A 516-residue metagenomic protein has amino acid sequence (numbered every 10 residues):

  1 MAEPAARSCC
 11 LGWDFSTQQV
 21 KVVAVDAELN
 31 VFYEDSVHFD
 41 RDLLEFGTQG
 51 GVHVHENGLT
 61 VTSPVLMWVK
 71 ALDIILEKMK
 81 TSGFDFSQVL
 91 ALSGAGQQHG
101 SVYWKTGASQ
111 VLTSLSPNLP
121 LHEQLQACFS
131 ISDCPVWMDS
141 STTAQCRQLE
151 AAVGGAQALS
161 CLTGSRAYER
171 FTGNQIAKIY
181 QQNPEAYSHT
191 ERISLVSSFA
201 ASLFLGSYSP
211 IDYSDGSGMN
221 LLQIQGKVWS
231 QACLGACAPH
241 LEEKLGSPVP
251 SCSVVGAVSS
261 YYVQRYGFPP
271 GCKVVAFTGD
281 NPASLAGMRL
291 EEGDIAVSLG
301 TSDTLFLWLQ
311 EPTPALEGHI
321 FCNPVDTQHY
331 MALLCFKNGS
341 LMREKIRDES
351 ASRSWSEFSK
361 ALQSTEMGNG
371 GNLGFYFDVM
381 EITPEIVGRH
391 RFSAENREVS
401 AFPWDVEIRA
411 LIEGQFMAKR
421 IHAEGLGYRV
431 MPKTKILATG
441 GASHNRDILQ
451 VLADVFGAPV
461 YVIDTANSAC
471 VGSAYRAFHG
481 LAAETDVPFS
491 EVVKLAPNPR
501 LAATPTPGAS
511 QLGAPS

Functional and structural regions predicted by a protein language model:
M1-E123, V263-K273, A453-V460, V487-S490: N-terminal glycine/serine-rich phosphate-binding loop of ATP-dependent small-molecule kinases, especially carbohydrate
A2-A5, L11-G12, K21-A27, F86 (+5 more regions): Active-site core segments that coordinate phosphate-bearing ligands/cofactors across diverse enzyme families
F32-E34, F129-D133, G300, G318: Short edge beta-strand segments in beta-sheet-rich domains
S36, D133-P135, P248, V274 (+2 more regions): Conserved beta-strand scaffold positions in the cores of enzyme catalytic domains, especially in NTP/NDP-utilizing
V37-F39, W137, I320: A generic structural motif
L59, T81-P135, T163-R170, A201-Q223 (+1 more regions): Short beta-strand-loop/turn "lid" adjacent to the catalytic site in phosphate-handling enzymes
V69, D73, C128-C134, T143 (+1 more regions): Generic internal hydrophobic packing segments that stabilize the cores of diverse globular domains
A238-P250: A conserved helix-loop-beta module that forms one wall/lid of the active-site cleft in ATP-utilizing catalytic domains
